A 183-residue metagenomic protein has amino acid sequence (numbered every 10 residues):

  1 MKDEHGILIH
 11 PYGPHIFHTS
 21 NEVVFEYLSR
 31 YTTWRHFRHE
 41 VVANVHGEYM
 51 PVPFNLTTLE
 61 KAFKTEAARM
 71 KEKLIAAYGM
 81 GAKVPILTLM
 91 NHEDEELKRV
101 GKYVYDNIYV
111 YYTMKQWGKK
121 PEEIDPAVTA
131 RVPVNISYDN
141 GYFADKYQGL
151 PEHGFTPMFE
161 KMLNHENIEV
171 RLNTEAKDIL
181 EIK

Functional and structural regions predicted by a protein language model:
M1-H10, Y31, Y112-W117, I124-D125: Beta1-alpha1 glycine-rich phosphate/pyrophosphate-binding loop at the start of Rossmann-like nucleotide-binding domains
H5-M80: Dinucleotide-binding Rossmann-like beta1-alpha1 core, especially the glycine-rich loop that anchors the ADP
H46-P51, L56-I182: Active-site/ligand-binding neighborhood in enzyme catalytic cores
